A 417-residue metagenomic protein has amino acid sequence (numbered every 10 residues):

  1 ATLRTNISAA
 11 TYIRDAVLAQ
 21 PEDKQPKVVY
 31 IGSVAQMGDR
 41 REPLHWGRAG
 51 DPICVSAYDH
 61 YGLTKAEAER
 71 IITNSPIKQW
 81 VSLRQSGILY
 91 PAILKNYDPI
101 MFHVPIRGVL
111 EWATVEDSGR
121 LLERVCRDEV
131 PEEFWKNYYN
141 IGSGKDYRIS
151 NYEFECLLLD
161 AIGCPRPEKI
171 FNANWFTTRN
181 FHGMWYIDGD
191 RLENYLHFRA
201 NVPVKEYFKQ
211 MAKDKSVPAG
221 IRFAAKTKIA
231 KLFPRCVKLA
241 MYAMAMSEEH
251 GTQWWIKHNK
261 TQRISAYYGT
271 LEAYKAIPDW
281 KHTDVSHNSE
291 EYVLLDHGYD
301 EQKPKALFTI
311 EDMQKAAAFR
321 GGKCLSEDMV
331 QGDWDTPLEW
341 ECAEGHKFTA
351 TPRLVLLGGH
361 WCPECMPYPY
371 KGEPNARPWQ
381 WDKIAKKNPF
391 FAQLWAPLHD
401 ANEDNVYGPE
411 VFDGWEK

Functional and structural regions predicted by a protein language model:
A1-S8: NAD(P)H-binding glycine-rich loop region in Rossmannoid oxidoreductase-like domains and their noncatalytic homologs
A9-Y12, E67-A68, T114-D117: Conserved cofactor-binding/catalytic machinery of classical short-chain dehydrogenase/reductase
T11-Y58, V81: Conserved Rossmann-fold NAD(P)-dependent oxidoreductase catalytic core, especially the SDR/UDP-sugar
Y61-K65: Active-site YXXXK catalytic motif of short-chain dehydrogenase/reductase
A66-A92, E133-F134: Conserved beta-loop-beta element that borders a ligand/cofactor-binding pocket
Y90-P91, N96-P99, G108-D146: Alpha-helical substrate-binding/gating segment
R124-Y195, K205-Y292: Mid/C-terminal beta-alpha module of Rossmann-like enzyme folds, strongest in SDR-family dehydrogenases/epimerases
G269, K275-K417: Functional cation/ligand-contacting sites centered on basic and imidazole/sulfhydryl donors
